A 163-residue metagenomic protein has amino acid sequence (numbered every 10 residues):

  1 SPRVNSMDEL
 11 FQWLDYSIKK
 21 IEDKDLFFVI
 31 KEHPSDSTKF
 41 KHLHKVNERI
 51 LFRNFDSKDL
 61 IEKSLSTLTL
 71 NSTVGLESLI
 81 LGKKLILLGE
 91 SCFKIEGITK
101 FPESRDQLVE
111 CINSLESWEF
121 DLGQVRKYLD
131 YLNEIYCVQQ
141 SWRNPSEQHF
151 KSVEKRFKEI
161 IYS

Functional and structural regions predicted by a protein language model:
S1-N5: Surface-exposed cleft-lining segments at the edges of enzyme active sites
S6-L10: Phosphate/oxyanion-binding active-site loops and adjacent basic polyanion-contact surfaces
F11-F52: Catalytic donor nucleotide-activated moiety binding site of glycosyltransferases and closely related
V46-E48, I86-L87, E103-R105: Short, hinge-like loop/turn segments at secondary-structure boundaries
N54-F101: A donor-sugar binding/catalytic signature common to diverse glycosyltransferases and related nucleotide-sugar
I98-S163: Leloir-type glycosyltransferase catalytic cores
